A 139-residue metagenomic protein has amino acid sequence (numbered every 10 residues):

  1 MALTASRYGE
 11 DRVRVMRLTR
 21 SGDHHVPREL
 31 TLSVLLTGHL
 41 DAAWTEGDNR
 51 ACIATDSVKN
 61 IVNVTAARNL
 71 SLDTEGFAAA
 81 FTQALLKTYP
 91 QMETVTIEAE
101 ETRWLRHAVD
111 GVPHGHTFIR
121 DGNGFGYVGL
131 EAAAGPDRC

Functional and structural regions predicted by a protein language model:
M1-C139: N-terminal intrinsically disordered, cationic/polar leader segments that include organellar targeting peptides
